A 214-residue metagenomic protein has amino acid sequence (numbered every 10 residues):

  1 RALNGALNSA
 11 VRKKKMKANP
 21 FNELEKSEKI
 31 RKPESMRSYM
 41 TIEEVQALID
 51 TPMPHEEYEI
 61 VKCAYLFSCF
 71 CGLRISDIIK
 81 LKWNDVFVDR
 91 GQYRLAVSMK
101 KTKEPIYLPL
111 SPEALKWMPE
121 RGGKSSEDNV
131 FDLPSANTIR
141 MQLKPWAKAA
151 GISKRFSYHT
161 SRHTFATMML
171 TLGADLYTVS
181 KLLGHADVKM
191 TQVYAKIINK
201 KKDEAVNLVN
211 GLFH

Functional and structural regions predicted by a protein language model:
R1-A10, L24-E25, L110: Non-catalytic DNA-binding core/recognition domains of DNA-processing enzymes
R12, L66, F70, R74-D77 (+3 more regions): C-terminal catalytic core of tyrosine-transesterase DNA break-rejoin enzymes
R12, M16-I75, I79, G91 (+2 more regions): Basic, Lys/Arg- and aromatic-enriched nucleic-acid-binding interface segment
Y39, M99-K103, A136, L183-L208: Catalytic-site neighborhood detector that most strongly recognizes the C-terminal catalytic loop/helix of tyrosine
I60-K62, P134-A136, S153-G173: Short basic/aromatic active-site micro-motif
D85-Q92, S153-K154, A174-V193, E204: Short, polar N-cap/turn motifs at the start of nucleic acid-interacting alpha helices
I106-P109, K116, E120, P145 (+1 more regions): DNA/chromatin major-groove-contacting recognition/catalytic segments
P109-S153: Active-site/catalytic core of tyrosine-dependent DNA strand-transfer enzymes
